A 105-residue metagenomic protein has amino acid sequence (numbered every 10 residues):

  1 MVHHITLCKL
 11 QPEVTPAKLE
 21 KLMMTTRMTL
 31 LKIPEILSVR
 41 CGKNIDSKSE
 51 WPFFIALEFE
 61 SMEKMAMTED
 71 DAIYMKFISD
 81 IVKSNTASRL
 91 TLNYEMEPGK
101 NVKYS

Functional and structural regions predicted by a protein language model:
V2-L10: Active-site-flanking beta-strand signature of metal-NTP-handling nucleotidyl enzymes and homologous cyclase-like
T6, I55-L57: Conserved RNP beta-strands of RNA recognition motif
L10-P12, F59-S61, M96-P98: Non-catalytic surface loops within mature trypsin-like serine protease
Q11-E20: Short, surface-exposed ligand-recognition loops at beta-strand->loop->(often short) alpha-helix junctions that present
L19-T26, T68-Y74: Short amphipathic alpha-helices in soluble, non-transmembrane regions that often serve as interface/regulatory elements
R27-F54: Short, glycine- and small/hydrophobic-rich beta-strand elements in well-ordered beta-sheets
L31-I36, E58-L92: An amphipathic, aromatic/His-enriched active-site/gating alpha helix that lines ligand/cofactor pockets
R40-E50, I78-S105: Glycine-rich beta-strand-turn "strand-cap" elements at beta-sheet edges
